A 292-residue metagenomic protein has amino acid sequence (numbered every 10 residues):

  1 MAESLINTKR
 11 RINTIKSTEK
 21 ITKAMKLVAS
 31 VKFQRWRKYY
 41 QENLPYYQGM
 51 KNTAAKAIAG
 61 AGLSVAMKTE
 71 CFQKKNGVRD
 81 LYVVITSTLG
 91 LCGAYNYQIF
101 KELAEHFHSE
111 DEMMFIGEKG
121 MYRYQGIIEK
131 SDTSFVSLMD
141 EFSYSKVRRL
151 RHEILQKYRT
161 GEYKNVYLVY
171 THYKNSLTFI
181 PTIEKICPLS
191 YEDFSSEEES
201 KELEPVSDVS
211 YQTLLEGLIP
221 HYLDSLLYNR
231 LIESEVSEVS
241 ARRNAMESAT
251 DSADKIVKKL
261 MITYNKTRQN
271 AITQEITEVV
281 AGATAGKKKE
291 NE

Functional and structural regions predicted by a protein language model:
M1-E292: C-terminal beta-strand-loop-alpha-helix "lid" module of Rossmann-like NAD(P)-dependent dehydrogenases
